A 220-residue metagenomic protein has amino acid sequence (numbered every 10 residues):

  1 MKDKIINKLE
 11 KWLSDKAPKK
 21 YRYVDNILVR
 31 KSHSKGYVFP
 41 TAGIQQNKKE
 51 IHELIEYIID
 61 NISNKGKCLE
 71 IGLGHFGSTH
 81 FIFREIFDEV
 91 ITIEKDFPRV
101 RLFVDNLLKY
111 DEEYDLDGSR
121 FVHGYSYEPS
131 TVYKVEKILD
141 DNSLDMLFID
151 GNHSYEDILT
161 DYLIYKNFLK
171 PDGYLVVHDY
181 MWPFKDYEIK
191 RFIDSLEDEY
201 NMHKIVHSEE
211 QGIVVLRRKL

Functional and structural regions predicted by a protein language model:
M1-F148, N152-L220: A short alpha-helical cap/connector motif
